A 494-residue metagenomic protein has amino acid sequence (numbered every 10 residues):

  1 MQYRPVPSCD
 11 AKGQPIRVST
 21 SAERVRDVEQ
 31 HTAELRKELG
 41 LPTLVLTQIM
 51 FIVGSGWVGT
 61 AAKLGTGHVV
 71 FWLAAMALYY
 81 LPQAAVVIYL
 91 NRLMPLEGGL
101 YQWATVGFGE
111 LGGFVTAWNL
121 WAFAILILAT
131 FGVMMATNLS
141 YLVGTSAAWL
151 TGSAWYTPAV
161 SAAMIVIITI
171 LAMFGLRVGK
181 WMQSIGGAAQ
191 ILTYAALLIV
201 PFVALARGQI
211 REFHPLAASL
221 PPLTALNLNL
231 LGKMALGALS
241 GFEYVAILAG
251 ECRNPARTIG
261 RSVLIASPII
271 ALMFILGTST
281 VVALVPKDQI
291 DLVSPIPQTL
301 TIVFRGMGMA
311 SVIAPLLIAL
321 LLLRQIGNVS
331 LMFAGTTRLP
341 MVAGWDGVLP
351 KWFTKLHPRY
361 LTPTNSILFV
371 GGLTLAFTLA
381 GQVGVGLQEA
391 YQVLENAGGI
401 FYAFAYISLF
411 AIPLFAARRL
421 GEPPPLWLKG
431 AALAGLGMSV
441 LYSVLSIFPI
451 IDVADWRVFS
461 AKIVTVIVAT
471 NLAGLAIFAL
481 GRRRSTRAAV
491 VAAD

Functional and structural regions predicted by a protein language model:
M1-A74, Y80-V87, M94-E97, L216 (+2 more regions): Membrane-interface "cap" regions at the ends of multi-pass membrane proteins
Y3, C9-S19, R24, V28-H31 (+7 more regions): Helix-loop-helix connectors at the membrane interface of multi-pass transporters/channels
L35, V69-V70, S146-Y156, S184-I318 (+1 more regions): Helix-loop-helix junctions that connect adjacent transmembrane segments in multi-pass membrane transporters
G40, Y156, F353-Y360, A403-V464 (+1 more regions): C-terminal membrane-solvent junction of multi-pass transporters and transport-like membrane proteins
L46, S55-G152, V160, I269 (+1 more regions): Extracellular loop-to-transmembrane helix junctions
T60-A74, V143-W155, R177-G187, L316 (+3 more regions): Transmembrane helix-loop boundary segments of multi-pass membrane transporters
Q102-A104, G109, Y141-S146, S262-S330 (+1 more regions): TM-loop-TM module centered on a large, flexible mid-protein loop between adjacent transmembrane helices in multi-pass
Y156-I210, V263-I269, G399-S408, G421-L436 (+1 more regions): Membrane-interface loop-to-helix entry segments
